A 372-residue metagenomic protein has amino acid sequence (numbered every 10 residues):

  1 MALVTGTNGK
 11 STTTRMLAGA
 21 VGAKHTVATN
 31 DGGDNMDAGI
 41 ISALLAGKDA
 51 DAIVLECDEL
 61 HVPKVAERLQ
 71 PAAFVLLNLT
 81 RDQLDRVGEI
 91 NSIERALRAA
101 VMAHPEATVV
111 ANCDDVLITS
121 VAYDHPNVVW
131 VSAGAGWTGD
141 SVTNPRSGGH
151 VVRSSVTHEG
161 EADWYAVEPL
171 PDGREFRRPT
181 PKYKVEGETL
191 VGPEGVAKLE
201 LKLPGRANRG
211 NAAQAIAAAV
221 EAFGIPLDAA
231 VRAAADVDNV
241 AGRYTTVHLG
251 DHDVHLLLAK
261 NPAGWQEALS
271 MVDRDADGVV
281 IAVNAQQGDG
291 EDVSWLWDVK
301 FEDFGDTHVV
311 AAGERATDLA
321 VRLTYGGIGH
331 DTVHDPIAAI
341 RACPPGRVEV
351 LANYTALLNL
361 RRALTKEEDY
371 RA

Functional and structural regions predicted by a protein language model:
M1-R146: Phosphate-binding loop of NTP-binding sites
K10, L60-H61, D82-Q83, V116-T119 (+5 more regions): Glycine-rich nucleotide phosphate-binding loop and flanking beta-alpha elements of Rossmann-like dinucleotide-binding
T14-A18, I216, A320, R361: A generic structural signal for short, well-ordered alpha-helical segments in conserved domains
T26, R98, M102-E106, Y123-P126 (+4 more regions): Generic secondary-structure signature for well-ordered alpha-helical cores
G39, K64-V65, D85-R86, T119-A122 (+5 more regions): Short glycine-/acidic-enriched loop or helix-start segments at secondary-structure transitions that form or flank
E56, L77, V110, N211 (+3 more regions): Residue-level signal for inorganic ion chemistry
V129-P262: Adenine nucleotide phosphate-binding catalytic loops in nucleotide-utilizing enzymes
V220-P226, R232-A372: ATP-dependent carboxylate-amine ligase
